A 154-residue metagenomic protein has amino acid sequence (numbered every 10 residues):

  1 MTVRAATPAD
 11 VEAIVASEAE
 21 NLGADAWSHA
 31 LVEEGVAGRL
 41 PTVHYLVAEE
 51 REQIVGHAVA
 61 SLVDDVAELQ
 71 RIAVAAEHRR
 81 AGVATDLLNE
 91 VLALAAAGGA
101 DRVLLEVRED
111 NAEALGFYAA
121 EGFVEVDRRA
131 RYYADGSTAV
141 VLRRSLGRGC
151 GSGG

Functional and structural regions predicted by a protein language model:
M1-V3: Extreme N-terminal starter segment of soluble prokaryotic enzymes
A5-A9, A13-E77, A81, T85-L94 (+3 more regions): Acetyl-CoA-dependent GNAT
E12, L115-G116: Alpha-helical segments flanking ligand/cofactor-binding loops in enzyme cores
V74, R108-E109: Short amphipathic helical patch at the helix-1/turn junction of helix-turn-helix
L88, N111-A114, R131-G136: Short glycine/proline-centered loop/turn elements that form peptide/ligand docking sites
G98, G116, A120-E121: Structural motif
L104-E106, A119, V124-V141: Conserved catalytic-core motifs of GNAT/GCN5-like acyltransferases
